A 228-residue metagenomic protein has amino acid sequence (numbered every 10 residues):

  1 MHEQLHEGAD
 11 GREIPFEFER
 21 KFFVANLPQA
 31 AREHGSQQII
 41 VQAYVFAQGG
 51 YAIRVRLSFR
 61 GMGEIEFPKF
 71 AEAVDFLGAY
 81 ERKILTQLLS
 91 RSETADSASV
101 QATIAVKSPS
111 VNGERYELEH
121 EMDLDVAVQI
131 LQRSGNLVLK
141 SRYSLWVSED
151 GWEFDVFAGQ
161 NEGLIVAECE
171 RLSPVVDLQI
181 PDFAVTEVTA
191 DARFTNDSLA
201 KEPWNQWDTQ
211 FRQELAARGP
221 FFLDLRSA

Functional and structural regions predicted by a protein language model:
H2-A228: Phosphate-end processing signature that detects enzymes handling 5′-triphosphorylated RNA and polyphosphate
